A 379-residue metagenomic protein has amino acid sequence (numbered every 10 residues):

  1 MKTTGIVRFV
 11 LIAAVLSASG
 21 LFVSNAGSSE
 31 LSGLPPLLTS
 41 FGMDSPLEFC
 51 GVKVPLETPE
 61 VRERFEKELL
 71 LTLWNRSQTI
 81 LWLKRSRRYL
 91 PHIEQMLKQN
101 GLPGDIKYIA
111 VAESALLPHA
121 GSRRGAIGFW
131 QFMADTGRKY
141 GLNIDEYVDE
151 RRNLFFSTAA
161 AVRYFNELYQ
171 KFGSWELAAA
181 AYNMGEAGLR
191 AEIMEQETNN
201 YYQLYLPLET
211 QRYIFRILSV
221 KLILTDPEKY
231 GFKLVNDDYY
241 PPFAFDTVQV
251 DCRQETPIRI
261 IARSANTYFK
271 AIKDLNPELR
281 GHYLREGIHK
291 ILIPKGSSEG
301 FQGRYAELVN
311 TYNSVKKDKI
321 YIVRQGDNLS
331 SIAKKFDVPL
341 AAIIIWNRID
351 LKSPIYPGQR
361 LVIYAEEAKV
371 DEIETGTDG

Functional and structural regions predicted by a protein language model:
K2-I12, A18-G101, I106: An acidic, Gly/Ser/Thr/Pro-rich helix-cap/linker signature
R64, L81, R85-R88, H92 (+14 more regions): Extracytoplasmic/secreted proteins, especially bacterial periplasmic and envelope-associated proteins
K67-L81, L116-R123, Q131-G173, A191-L204 (+2 more regions): Substrate-binding clefts and substrate-entry loops adjacent to catalytic sites of polymer-processing enzymes acting on
N75, T79-L90, Q99-L102, S122-W130 (+9 more regions): Solvent-exposed, acidic/flexible segments
L102-H119, A178-G185, I272-N276, I343-N347 (+1 more regions): Short, functionally critical alpha-helical segments immediately adjacent to catalytic or ligand/cofactor-binding
I193-L279: Flexible, glycine-rich surface segments
N236-N266, T311-D337, Y356-R360, T377-D378: Primarily a LysM-type cell-wall glycan-binding module
L275-V309, V338-D378: Extracellular LysM carbohydrate-binding repeats and other cell-envelope/extracellular binding modules
